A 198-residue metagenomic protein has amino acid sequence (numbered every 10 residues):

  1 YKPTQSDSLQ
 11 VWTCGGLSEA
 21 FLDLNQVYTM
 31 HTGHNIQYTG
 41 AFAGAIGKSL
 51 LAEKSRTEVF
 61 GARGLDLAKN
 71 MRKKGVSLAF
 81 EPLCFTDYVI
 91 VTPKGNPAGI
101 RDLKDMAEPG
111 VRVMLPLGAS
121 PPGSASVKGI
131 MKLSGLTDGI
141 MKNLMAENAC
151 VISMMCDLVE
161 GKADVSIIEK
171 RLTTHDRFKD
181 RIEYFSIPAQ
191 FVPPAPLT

Functional and structural regions predicted by a protein language model:
Y1-T39, G44-E53, A62-K74, A79-T86 (+1 more regions): Exported/periplasmic ABC-transporter solute-binding proteins
S55-T57: Short acidic/histidine-rich motifs immediately flanking catalytic phosphotransfer sites in two-component signaling
